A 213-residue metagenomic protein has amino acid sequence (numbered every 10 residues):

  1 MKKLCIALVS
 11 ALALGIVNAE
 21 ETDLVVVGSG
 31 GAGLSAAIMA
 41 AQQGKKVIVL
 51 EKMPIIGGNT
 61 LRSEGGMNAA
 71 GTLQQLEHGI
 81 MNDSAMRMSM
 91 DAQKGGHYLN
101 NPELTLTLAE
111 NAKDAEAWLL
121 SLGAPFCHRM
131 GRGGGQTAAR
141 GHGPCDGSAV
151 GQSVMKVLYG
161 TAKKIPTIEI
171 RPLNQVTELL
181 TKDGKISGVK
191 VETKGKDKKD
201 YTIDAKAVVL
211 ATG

Functional and structural regions predicted by a protein language model:
M1-N18: Gram-negative bacterial Sec-dependent N-terminal signal peptides
E20-A32, I48: Beta1/beta-strand and adjacent pyrophosphate-binding region of the FAD-binding site in flavoprotein oxidoreductases
E20-T22, G195-A207: Core beta-strand elements of the Rossmann-like FAD/NAD(P) dinucleotide-binding domain in flavoenzyme oxidoreductases
S29, G71, T212-G213: Glycine-rich, N-terminal phosphate-binding loop of Rossmann-like dinucleotide-binding domains
G33-A36, T212: Short glycine/serine/threonine-rich phosphate/pyrophosphate-binding segments that cradle anionic phosphate groups
A40: Aromatic pocket-lining residues of Rossmann-like dinucleotide-binding sites
K45-K46, K52-E178, K182-I186, V191-T193: Conserved N-terminal/central alpha/beta ligand/cofactor-binding core
M53, A205-A207, A211-G213: Glycine-/small-residue-rich beta->alpha transition segments that form the dinucleotide
